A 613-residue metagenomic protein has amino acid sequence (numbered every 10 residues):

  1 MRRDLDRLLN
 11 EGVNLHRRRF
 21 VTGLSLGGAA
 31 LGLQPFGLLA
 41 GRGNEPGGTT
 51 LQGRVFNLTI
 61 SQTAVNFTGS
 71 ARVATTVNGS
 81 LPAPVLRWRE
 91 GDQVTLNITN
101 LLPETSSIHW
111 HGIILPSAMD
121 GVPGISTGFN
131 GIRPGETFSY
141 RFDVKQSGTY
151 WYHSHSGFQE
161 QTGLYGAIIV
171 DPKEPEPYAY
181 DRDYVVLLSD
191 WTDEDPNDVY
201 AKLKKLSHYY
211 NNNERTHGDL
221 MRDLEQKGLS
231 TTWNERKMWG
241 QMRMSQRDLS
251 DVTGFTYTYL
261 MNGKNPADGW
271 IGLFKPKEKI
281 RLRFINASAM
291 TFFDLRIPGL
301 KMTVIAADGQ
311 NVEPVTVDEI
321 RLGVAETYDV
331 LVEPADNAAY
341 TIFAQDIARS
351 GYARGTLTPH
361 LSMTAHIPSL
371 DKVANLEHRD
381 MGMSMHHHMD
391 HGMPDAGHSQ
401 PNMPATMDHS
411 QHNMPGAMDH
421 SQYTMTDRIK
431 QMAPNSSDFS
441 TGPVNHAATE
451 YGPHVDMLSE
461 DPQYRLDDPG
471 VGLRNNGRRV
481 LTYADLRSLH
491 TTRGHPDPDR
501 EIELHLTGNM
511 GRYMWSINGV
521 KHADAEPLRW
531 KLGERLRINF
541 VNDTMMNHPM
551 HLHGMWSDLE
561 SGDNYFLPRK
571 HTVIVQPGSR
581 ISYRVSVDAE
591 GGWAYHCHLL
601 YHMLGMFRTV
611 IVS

Functional and structural regions predicted by a protein language model:
M1-H16: N-terminal secretory signal peptides
R3-L5, L51-A179, D251, T256 (+7 more regions): Histidine- and aromatic-enriched segments that form or immediately flank copper-ligand environments
H16-L33: N-terminal export leaders
F36-N44: Signal peptide processing junction and immediate N-terminal pro/mature segment of secreted/exported proteins
G47, Y165-S189, R354-H386, G605-S613: Extracytoplasmic/periplasmic copper-protein system
T59-S61, L224-Q241, Y483-T507: Predominantly extracellular/luminal regions of secreted and cell-surface proteins, especially disulfide-bonded
A71, L188-F274: Mobile cap/lid helix-loop segments that border enzyme active or cofactor-binding sites and regulate substrate access
D120-I125, N130-I132, N234-D395, H409 (+4 more regions): Histidine- and aromatic-rich segments of cupredoxin/plastocyanin-like copper-binding domains
